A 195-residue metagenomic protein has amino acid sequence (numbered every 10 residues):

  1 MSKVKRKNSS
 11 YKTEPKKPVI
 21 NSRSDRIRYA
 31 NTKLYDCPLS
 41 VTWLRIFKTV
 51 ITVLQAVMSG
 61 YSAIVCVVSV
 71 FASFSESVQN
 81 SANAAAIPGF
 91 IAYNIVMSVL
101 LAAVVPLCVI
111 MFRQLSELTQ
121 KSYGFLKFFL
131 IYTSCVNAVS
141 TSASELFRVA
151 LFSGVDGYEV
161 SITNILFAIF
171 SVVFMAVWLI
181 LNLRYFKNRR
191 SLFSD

Functional and structural regions predicted by a protein language model:
M1-T13: N-terminal targeting leaders characterized by basic, low-complexity, disordered sequences that direct proteins
Y11-K12, K16-V68: Cytosolic juxtamembrane helix and N-cap/initiation of the first transmembrane helix
S40-W43, V109-S122, A176-D195: Cytosolic juxtamembrane helix at the C-terminal end of the final transmembrane segment
K48-V70, V104, S134-E145, F174: Canonical alpha-helical transmembrane segments of integral membrane proteins
A72-A92, S140-A168: Interfacial non-cytosolic loop connecting adjacent transmembrane helices
F90-M111, F170-M175: Generic alpha-helical transmembrane segments
P106-T141: Loop-to-transmembrane helix junctions at the membrane interface
F147-D195: Alpha-helical transmembrane segments of multi-pass integral membrane proteins, characterized by long hydrophobic
